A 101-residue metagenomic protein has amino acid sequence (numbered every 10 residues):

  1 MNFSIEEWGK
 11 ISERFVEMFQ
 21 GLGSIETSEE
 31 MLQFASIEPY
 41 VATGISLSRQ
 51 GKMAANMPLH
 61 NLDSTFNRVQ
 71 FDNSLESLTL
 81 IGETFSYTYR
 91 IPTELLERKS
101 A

Functional and structural regions predicted by a protein language model:
M1-A101: Acidic, polar-rich N-terminal leader regions of halophilic archaeal proteins
